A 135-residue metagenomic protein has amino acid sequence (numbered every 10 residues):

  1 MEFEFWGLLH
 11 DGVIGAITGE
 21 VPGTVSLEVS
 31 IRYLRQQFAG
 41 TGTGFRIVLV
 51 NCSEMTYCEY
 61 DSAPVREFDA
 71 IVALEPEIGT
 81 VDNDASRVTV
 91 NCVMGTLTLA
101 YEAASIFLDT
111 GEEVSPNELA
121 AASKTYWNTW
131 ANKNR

Functional and structural regions predicted by a protein language model:
M1-R135: Surface-exposed, interaction-prone regions used to assemble/regulate multi-protein complexes
